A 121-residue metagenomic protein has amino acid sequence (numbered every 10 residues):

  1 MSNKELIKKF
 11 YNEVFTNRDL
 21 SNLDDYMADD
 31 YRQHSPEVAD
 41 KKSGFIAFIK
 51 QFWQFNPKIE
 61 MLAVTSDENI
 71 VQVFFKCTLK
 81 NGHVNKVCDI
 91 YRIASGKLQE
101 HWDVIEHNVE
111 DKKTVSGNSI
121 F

Functional and structural regions predicted by a protein language model:
M1-F121: C-terminal and inter-domain tail/linker signature
